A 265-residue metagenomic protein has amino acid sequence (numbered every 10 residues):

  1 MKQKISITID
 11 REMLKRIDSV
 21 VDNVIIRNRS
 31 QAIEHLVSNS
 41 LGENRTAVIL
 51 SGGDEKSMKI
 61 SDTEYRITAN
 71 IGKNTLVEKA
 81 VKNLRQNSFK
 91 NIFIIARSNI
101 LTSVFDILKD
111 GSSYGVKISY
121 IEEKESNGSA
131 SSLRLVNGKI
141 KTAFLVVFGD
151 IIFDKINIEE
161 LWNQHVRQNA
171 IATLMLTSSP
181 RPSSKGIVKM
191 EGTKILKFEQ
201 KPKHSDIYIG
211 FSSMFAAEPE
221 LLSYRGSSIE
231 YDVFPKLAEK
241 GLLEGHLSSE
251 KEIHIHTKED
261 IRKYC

Functional and structural regions predicted by a protein language model:
K2-S6, R11-Q31, H35-S57, N74-F148 (+1 more regions): Conserved N-terminal catalytic core of the sugar/cofactor nucleotidyltransferase
D22, I26, F144-L145, I152-F153 (+4 more regions): Catalytic-core segments of class I nucleotidyltransferases/pyrophosphorylases that form NMP-activated intermediates
E43, Y114, Q168, K240-G241: Structured helix-beta-strand junction loops
T68, V188-M190, G245: A structural signal for short hydrophobic beta-strand segments in well-ordered beta-sheet cores
G72, N169-A170, L247: Extended amphipathic alpha-helical coiled-coil/heptad-repeat regions
K109-S113, G138-K139, N163-Q164, K189-K194 (+1 more regions): Short, hinge-like loop/turn segments at secondary-structure boundaries
I121-E123, M175, H246-S248: Conserved beta-strand termini and adjacent loop/short-helix elements that scaffold enzyme active sites in alpha/beta
Q168-S178: A short, conserved acidic/glycine-rich loop-to-beta-strand motif that forms the donor nucleotide-sugar/metal
